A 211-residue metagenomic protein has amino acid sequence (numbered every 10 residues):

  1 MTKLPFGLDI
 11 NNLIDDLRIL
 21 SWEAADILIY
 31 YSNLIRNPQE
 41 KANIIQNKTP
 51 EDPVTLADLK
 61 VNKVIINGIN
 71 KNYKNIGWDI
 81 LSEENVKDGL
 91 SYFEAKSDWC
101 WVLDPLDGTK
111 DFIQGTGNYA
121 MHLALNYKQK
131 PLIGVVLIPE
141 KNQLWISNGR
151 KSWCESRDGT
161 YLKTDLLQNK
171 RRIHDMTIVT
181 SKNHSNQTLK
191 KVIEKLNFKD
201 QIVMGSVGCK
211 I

Functional and structural regions predicted by a protein language model:
M1-L106, Q187-K195, V207: N-terminal subdomain of lithium-sensitive/metallo-dependent phosphomonoesterases centered on the IMPase/IPPase/PAP
E84, N148, S156, K182 (+1 more regions): Residues at the C-termini of beta-strands that transition into short coil/loop
K87, K151, G159, S185 (+1 more regions): Residue-level detector of flexible, active-site-proximal loop/helix-junction positions within diverse enzyme catalytic
Y92-W153, R157: DPxDG-like acidic metal-binding loop motif
L123, Y161-T164: Active-site glycine-rich loop that binds ribose-phosphate moieties when present
L166-I211: An extended, acidic
